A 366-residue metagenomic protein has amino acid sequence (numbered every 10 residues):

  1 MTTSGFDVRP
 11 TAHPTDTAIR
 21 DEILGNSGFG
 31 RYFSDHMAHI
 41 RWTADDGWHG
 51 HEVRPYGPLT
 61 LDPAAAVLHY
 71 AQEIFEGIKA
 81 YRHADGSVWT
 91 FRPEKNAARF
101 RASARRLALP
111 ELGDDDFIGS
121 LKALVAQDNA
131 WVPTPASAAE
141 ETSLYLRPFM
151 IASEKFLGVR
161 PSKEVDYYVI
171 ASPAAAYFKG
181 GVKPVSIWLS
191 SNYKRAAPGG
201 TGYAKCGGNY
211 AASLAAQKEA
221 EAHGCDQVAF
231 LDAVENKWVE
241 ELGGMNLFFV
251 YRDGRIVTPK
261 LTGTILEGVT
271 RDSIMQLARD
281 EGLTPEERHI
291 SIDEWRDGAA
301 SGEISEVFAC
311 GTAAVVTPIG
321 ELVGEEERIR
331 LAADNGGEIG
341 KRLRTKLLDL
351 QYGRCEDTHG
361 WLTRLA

Functional and structural regions predicted by a protein language model:
M1-Q227, V234-W238, Q276-A366: Conserved alpha/beta cores of soluble small-molecule-handling proteins
K205, P259-G263, E267, R288: Glycine- and other small-residue-rich loops at beta-strand/loop junctions that grip anionic moieties
N209, G224, D232, G243-Y251: Glycine-rich anion/phosphate-binding loop at the beta-strand->alpha-helix junction
A229-L231, F248-V250, V257-P259, E286-H289: Short, conserved beta-strand edge motifs with alternating hydrophobic and charged residues
K237-G263: Glycine- and Gly-Pro-enriched alpha-helical subdomains that act as flexible, kink-prone "lid/hinge" or packing modules
G268-S273: Feature captures the catalytic cores and cofactor-binding loops of soluble hydro-lyases/lyases that act on carboxylate
